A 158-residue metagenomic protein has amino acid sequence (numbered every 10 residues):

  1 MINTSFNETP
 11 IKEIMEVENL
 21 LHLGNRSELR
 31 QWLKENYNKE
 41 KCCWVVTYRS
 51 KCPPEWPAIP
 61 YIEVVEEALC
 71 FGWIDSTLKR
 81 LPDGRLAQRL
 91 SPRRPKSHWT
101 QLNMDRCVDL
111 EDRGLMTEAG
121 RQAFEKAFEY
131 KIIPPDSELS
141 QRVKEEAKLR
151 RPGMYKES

Functional and structural regions predicted by a protein language model:
F6-S158: Charge-dense, helix-prone N-terminal extensions
